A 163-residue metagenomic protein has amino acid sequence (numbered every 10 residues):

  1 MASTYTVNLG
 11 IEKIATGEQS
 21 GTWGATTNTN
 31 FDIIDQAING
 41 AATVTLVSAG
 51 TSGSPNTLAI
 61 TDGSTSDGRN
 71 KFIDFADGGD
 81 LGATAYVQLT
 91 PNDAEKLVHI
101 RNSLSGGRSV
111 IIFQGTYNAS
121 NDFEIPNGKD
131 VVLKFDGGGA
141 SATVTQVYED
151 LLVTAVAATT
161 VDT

Functional and structural regions predicted by a protein language model:
M1-T6, Y117, V153: Short, functionally important structural connectors and interaction interfaces within domains
A2-L9, A15-V110, T160-D162: Exposed extracellular interaction/assembly regions and N-terminal maturation sites
F31-N39, G107-G115, V132-L151: Short, surface-exposed terminal/edge motifs of secreted or surface/virion proteins that either
A42-S54, N118-N121, T143, E149-T163: Intrinsic low-complexity, repeat-rich intrinsically disordered segments enriched in small/flexible residues
A94, G106, Q114-F123: Ser/Thr/Gly-rich low-complexity blocks that favor extended beta-strand/coil architectures
V98, N118-A119, G139: Exposed regions on extracellular, virion, or secretory-pathway luminal proteins
N127-D130: Tight coil/turn sites that cap or link beta-strands
